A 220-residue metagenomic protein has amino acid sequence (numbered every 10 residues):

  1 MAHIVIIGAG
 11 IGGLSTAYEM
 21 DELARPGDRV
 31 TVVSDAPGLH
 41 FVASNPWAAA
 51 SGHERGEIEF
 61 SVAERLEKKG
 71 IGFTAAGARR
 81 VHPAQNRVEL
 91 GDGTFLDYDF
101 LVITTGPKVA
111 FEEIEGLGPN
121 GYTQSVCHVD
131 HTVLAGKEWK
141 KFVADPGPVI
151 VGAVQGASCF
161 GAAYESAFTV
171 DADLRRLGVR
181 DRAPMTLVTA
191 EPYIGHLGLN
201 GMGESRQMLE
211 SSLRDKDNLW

Functional and structural regions predicted by a protein language model:
A2, K68-E165, T169-G178: FAD-binding core/adjacent interface of flavoenzyme oxidoreductases
A2-G72, G156-G203: Beta1-alpha1 glycine-rich phosphate/pyrophosphate-binding loop at the start of Rossmann-like nucleotide-binding domains
W47, P119-V126, K216-W220: Generic preference for hydrophobic/aromatic residues in regular secondary structure cores
E59, T132-G136, R206: Short, well-ordered alpha-helical scaffold segments within catalytic/effector domains
A135, V149, M185-L187, L213: Generic structural hydrophobic/aromatic packing signal, biased to beta-strands
E204-W220: A glycine-rich helix N-cap at a beta->alpha junction
